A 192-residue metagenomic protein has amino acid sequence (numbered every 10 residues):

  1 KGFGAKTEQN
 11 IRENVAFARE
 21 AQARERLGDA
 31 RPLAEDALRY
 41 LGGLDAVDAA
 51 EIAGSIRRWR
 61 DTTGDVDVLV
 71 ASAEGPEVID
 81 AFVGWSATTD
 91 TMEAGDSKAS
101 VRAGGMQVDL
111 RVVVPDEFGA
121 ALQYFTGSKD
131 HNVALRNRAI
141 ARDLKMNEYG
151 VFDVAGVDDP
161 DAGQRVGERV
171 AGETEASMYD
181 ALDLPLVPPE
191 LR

Functional and structural regions predicted by a protein language model:
K1-E51: Helical scaffold of the NTase/Pol beta-like nucleotidyltransferase catalytic core
F3, T7, Q22-L33, V70-A71 (+3 more regions): Catalytic cores of large soluble enzymes that bind and process phosphate-bearing ligands
K6-I11, V15, A46, R60-D61 (+1 more regions): Non-catalytic nucleic-acid-binding/docking modules located in mid-to-C-terminal regions of nucleic-acid enzymes
E13-V15, V70-S72, V112-V114: Flexible glycine-/small-residue-rich
E35-E77: Active-site nucleotide-donor binding segment shared across nucleotidyl transfer reactions
P76, D80-R192: Acidic, metal-coordinating catalytic segment for phosphate/diphosphate chemistry, firing primarily on the Nudix
